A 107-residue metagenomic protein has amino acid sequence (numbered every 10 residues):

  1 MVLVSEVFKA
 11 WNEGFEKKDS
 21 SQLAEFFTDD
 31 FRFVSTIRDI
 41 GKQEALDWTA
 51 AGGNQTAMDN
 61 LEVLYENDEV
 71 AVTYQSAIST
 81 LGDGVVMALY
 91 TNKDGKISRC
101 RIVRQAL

Functional and structural regions predicted by a protein language model:
M1-V2, L107: Basic/polar N-terminal segments that are highly enriched at the extreme N-terminus, encompassing both cleavable
V2, K17-V34: Short, well-ordered alpha-helical segments enriched in acidic and aromatic residues
F8-E13: Amphipathic alpha-helical repeat scaffolds
G14-F15, T49: Hydrophobic residues in alpha-helical segments
R32-V34, D39-I40, E44-L107: A beta-strand edge to alpha-helix "cap/lid" segment located at domain peripheries
